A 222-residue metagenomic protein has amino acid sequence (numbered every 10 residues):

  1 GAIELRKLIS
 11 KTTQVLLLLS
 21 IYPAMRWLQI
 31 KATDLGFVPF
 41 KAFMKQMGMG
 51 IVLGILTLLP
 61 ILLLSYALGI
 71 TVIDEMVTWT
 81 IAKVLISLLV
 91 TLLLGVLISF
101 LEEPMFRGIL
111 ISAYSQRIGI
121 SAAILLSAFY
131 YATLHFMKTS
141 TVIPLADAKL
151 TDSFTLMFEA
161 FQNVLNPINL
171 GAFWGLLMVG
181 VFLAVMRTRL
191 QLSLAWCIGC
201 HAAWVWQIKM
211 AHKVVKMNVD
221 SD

Functional and structural regions predicted by a protein language model:
G1-S99, L134, K138-L145, G171 (+1 more regions): Specific transmembrane helices
L88-D222: Transmembrane helix-loop-helix hairpins at the membrane interface of multi-pass integral membrane proteins
